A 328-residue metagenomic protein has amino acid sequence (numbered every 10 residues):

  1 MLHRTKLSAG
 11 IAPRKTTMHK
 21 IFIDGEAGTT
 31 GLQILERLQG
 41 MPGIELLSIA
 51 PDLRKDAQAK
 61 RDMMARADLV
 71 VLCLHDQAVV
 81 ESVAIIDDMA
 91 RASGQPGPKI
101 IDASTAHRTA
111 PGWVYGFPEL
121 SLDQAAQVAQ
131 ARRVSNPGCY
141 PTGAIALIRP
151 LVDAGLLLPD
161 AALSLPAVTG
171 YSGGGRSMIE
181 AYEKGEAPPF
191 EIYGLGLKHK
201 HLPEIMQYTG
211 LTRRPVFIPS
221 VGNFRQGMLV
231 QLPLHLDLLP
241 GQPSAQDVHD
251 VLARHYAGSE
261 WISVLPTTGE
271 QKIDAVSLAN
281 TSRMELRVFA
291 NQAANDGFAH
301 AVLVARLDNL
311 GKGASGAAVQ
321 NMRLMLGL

Functional and structural regions predicted by a protein language model:
M1-T17: Short, Lys/Arg-enriched N-terminal segments with co-localized hydrophobic residues within the first ~10-30 amino acids
R14-P188, Y193-L195, R287-N295: N-terminal Rossmann-like NAD(P) cofactor-binding subdomain of oxidoreductases, focused on the glycine-rich
T29-R61, C73, A161-A167, Y171-L303: C-terminal substrate-binding/catalytic lobe of Rossmann-fold NAD(P)-dependent oxidoreductases
L35, V80, I145-V152, L202-M206 (+4 more regions): Predominant activation on well-ordered alpha-helical scaffold segments within soluble catalytic domains
G143, P240, S244, G313-A314: Secondary-structure boundary/capping motif
L156-L157, L211, L328: Helix N-cap/coil-helix junction residues
E285, Q292-L328: NAD(P)-dependent Rossmann-like dehydrogenase/reductase catalytic/cofactor-binding core
